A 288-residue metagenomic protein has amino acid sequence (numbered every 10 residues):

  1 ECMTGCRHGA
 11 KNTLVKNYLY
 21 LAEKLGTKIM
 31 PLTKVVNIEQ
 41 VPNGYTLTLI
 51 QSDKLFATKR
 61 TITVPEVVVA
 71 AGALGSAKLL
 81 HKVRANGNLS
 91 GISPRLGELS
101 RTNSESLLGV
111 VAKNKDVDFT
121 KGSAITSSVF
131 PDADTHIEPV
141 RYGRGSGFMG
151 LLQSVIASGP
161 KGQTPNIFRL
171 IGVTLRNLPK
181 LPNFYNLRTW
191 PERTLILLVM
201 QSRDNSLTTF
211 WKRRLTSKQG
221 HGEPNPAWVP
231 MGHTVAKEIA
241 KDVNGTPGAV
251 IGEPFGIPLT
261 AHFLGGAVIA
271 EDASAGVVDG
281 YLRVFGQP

Functional and structural regions predicted by a protein language model:
E1-C2, E39-Q40, L198, T216-P288: A glycine-rich dinucleotide-binding beta-alpha-beta segment and adjacent secondary-structure elements that constitute
E1-V35: Conserved redox-cofactor binding core of oxidoreductases
G5-N12, V69-A70, Y185, G222-P226: Hydrophobic alpha-helical scaffolding
H8, K24, T33, N37-I38 (+1 more regions): Glycine-rich loop(s) and the adjacent beta-strand/alpha-helix scaffold that form part
Y18-E23, D53-T61, V278-Q287: A short acidic-Thr-Gly-centered motif at the start of a beta-strand
L21, L25, A70, K82-V83 (+3 more regions): Generic, well-ordered alpha-helical scaffold segments in large soluble proteins
N37-E39, G75-A77, V117-D118, D204-T208 (+2 more regions): Flexible loop/turn segments at secondary-structure boundaries
S93-R214, H221, F263, E271 (+2 more regions): FAD cofactor-binding and catalytic pocket of flavoenzymes
